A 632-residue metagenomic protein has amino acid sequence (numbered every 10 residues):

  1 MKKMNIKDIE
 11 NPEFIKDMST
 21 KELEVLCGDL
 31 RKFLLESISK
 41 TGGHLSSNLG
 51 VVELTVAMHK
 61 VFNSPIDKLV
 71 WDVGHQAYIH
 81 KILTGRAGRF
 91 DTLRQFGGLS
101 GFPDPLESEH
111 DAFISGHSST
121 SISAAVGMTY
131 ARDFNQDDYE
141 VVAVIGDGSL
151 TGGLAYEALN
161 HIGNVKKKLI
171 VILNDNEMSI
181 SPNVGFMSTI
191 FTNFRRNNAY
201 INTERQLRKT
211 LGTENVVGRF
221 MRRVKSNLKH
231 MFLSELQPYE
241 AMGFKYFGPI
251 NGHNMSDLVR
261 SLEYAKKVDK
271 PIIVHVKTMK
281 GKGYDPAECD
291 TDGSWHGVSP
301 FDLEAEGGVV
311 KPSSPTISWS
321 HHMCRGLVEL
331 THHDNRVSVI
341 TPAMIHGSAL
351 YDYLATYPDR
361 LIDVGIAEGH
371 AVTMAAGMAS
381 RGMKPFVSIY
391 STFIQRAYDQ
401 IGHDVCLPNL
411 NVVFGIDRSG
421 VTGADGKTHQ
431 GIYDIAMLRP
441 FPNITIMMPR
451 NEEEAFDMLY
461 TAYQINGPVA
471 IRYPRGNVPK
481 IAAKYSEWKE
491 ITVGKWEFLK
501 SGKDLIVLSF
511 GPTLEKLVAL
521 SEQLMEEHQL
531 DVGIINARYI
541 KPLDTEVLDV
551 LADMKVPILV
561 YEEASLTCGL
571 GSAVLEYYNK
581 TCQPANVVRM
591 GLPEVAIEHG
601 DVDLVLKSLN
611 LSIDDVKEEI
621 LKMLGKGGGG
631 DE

Functional and structural regions predicted by a protein language model:
K2-L83, P238-F244, N251-M255, I272-H275: N-terminal amphipathic, basic-rich helices that act as targeting or association modules
S19, D147, N451: Short, conserved phosphate/pyrophosphate- and ester-handling motifs at nucleotide-, phospho-/glycolipid
F33, A57, A305-S313, I317: Nucleotide/pyrophosphate-binding catalytic subdomain
H44-V165, V337, T341-P342, L350-Y351 (+1 more regions): Cofactor-binding active-site loop characterized by glycine-rich and histidine/acidic residues
T92-A124, F134-D138, N164-D292, K311-G326 (+8 more regions): Thiamine diphosphate
V141, I145-A158, A349, L361 (+4 more regions): Extended, hydrophobic alpha-helical segments in both membrane/secreted and soluble proteins
P300-E304, P442-K484: Helix-enriched interaction subdomains in cytosolic or periplasmic regions, typified by TIR/SEFIR signaling/NADase cores
